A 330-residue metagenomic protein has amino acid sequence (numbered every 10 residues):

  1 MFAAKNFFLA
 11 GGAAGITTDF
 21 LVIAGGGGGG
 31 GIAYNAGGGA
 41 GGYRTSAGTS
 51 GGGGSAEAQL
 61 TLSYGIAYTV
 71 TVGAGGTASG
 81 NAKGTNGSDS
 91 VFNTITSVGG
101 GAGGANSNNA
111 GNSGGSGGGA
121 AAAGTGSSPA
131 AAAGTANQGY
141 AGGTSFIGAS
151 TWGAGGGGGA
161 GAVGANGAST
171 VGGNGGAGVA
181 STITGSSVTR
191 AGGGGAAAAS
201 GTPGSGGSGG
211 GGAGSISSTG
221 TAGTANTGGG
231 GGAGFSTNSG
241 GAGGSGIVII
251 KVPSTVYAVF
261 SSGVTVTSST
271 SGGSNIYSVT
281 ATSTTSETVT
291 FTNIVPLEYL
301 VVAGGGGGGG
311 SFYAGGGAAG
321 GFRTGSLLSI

Functional and structural regions predicted by a protein language model:
M1-I330: Low-complexity, glycine/proline-biased repetitive segments and flexible coils/loops
